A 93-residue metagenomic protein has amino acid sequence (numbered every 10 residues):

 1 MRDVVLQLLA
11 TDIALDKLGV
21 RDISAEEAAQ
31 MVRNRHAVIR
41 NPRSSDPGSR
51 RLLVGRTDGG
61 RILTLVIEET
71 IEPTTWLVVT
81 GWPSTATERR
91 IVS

Functional and structural regions predicted by a protein language model:
M1-S93: Ribonuclease/tRNase effector modules and their secretory precursors
